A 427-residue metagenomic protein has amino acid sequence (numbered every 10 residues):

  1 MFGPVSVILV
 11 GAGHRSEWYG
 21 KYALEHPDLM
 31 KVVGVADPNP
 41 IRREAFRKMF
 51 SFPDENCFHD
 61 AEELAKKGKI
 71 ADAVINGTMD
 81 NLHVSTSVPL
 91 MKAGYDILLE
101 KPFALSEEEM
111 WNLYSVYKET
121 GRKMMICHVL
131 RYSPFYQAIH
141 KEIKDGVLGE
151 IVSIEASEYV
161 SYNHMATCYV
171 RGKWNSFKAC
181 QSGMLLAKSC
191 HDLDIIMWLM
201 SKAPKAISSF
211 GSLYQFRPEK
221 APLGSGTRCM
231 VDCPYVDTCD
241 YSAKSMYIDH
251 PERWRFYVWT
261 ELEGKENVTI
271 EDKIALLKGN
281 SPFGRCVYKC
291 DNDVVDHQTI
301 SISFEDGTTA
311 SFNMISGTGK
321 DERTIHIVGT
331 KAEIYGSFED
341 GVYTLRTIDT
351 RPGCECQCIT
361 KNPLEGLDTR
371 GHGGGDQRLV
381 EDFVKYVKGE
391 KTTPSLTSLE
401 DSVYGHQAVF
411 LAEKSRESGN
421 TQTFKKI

Functional and structural regions predicted by a protein language model:
M1-F52: N-terminal Rossmann-like dinucleotide-binding module
F2, R122, G149-S153, K414-I427: C-terminal capping/lid region of NAD(P)-dependent oxidoreductase domains
G13, F52-V116: Beta-loop-alpha module in the N-terminal Rossmann-like domain of NAD(P)-dependent dehydrogenases, especially those
H14, V84, E109-N112, R131-S133 (+6 more regions): Catalytic cores of eukaryotic secretory-pathway lumenal/extracellular enzymes that build and remodel glycoconjugates
F50, V294-I427: C-terminal helical cap and adjacent loop that interface with cofactors, partners, or active-site loops
N112-V129, E150-S153: Rossmann-fold dehydrogenase core element
L130-G284, G419: Predominantly a Rossmann-like dinucleotide-binding segment in NAD(P)-dependent oxidoreductases
